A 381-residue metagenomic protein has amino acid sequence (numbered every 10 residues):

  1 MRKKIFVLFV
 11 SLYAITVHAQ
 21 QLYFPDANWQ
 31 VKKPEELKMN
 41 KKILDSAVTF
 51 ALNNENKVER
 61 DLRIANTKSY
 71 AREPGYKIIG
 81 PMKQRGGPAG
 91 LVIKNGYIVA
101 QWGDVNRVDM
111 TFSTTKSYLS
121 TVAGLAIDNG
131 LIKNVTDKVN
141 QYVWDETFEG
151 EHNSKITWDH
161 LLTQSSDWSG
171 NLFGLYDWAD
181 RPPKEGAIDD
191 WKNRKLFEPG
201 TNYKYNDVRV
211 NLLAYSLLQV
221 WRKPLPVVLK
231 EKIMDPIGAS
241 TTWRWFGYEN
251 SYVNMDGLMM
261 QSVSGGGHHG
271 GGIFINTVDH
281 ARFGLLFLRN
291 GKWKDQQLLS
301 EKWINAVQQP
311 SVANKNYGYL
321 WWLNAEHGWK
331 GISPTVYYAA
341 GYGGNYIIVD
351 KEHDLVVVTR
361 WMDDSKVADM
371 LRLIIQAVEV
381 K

Functional and structural regions predicted by a protein language model:
M1-Q21: Bacterial Sec-dependent N-terminal signal peptides
V17-D104, I132, A377-K381: N-terminal leader/targeting segments and the immediately adjacent pre-domain N-terminus
A27-V31, L52, N56-G80, T111 (+2 more regions): Active-site-proximal loop and beta-strand segments within enzyme catalytic domains
N40, G96, M110-V135, L161 (+3 more regions): Active-site SXXK
I98-G103, R107, N171-Y248: Catalytic-site signature segments of enzymes, centered on catalytic residues
S117, R209-S216, H269-K292, N345-W361: Active-site-proximal alpha-helical segments within enzyme catalytic domains
N129-D167, W221-H268: Active-site helix/loop module of the DD-peptidase/beta-lactamase fold, centered on the serine-lysine SxxK catalytic
S251-G267, G271, Q309-V356: Active-site Gly/Thr loop motif
